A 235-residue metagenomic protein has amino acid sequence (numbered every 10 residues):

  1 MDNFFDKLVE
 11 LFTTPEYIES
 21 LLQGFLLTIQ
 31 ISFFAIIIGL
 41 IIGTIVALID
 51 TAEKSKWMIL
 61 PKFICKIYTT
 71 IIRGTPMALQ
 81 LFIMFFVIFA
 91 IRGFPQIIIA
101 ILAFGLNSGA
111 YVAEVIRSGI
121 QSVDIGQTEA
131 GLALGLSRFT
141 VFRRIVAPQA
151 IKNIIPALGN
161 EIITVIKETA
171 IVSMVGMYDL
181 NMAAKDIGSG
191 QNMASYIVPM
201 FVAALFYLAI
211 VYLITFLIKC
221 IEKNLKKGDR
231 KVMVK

Functional and structural regions predicted by a protein language model:
M1-K235: Transmembrane alpha-helices and adjacent helix-loop boundaries
